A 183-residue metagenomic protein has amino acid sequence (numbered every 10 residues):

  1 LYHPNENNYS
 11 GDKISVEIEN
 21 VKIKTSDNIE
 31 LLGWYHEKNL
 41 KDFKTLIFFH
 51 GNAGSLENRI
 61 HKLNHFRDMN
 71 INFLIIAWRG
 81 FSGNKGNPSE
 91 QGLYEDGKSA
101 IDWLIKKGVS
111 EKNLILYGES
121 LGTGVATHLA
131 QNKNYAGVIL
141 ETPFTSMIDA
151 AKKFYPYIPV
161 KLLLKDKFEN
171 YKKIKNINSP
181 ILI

Functional and structural regions predicted by a protein language model:
L1-K24: An N-terminal hydrophobic leader/cap segment in hydrolases
P4-E6, F144-E169: Long helical/loop segments within the catalytic core of UDP-sugar-dependent glycosyltransferases, especially the large
K24-K107, K112, E119, T123 (+1 more regions): Membrane-embedded segments
W103-Y157: Primarily recognizes the serine-hydrolase "nucleophile elbow" in alpha/beta-hydrolase and SGNH/GDSL folds
N176-N178, L182-I183: Short beta-strand/loop motif that positions the catalytic acidic residue of the alpha/beta-hydrolase fold
